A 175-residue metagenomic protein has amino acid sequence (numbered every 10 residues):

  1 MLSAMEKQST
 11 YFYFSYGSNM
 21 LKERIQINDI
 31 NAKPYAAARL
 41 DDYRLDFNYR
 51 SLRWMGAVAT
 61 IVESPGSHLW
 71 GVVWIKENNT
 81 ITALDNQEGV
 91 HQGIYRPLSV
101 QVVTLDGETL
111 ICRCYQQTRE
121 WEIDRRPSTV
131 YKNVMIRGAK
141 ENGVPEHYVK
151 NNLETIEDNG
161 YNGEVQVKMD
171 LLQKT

Functional and structural regions predicted by a protein language model:
L2-T175: Glycine-aromatic micro-motifs
